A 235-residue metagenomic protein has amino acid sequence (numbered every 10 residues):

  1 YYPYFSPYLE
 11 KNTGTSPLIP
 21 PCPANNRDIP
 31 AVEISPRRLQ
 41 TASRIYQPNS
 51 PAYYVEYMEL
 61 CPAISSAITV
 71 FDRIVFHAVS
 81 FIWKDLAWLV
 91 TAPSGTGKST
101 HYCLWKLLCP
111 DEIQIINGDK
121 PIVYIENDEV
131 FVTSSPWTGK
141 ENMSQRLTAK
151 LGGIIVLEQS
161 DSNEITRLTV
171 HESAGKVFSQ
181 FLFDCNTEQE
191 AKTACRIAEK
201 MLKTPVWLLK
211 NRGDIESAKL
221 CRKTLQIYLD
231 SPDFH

Functional and structural regions predicted by a protein language model:
Y1-S94, L104-Q114, I122-H235: A noncatalytic interaction/capping subdomain that flanks phosphate/NTP-handling catalytic cores
K98: Conserved lysine of the Walker
H101: Hydrophobic positions on the alpha1 helix immediately C-terminal to the Walker A/P-loop
